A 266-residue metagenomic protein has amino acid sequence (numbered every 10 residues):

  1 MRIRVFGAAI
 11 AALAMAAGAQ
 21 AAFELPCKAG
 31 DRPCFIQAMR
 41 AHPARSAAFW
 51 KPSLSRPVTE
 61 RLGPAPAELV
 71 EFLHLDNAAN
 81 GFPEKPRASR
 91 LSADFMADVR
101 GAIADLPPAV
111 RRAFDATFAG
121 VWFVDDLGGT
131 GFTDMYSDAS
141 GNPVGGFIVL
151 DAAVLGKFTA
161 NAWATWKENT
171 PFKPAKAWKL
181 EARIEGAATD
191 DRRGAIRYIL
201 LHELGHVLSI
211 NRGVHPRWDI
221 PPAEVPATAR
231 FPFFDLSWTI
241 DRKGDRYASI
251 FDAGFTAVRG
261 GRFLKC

Functional and structural regions predicted by a protein language model:
R2-I10, G18-F123, H215-I220: N-terminal low-structure segments adjacent to metalloprotease catalytic domains across cellular compartments
A93-A175: Auxiliary, metal-adjacent structural segments of Zn-dependent hydrolase domains
M96-L106, R193-G205: Short, hydrophobic/amphipathic alpha-helical packing segments that form internal helix faces or helix-helix interfaces
L150, Y198-V214: Active-site recognition of the HExxH zinc-binding catalytic motif
F158-W163, S209-W218: Short, solvent-exposed secondary-structure capping/transition elements
W178-L200: Short pre-active-site segment immediately N-terminal to the catalytic Zn-binding motif
R212-C266: Post-HExxH zinc-binding segment in Zn-dependent metallohydrolases
